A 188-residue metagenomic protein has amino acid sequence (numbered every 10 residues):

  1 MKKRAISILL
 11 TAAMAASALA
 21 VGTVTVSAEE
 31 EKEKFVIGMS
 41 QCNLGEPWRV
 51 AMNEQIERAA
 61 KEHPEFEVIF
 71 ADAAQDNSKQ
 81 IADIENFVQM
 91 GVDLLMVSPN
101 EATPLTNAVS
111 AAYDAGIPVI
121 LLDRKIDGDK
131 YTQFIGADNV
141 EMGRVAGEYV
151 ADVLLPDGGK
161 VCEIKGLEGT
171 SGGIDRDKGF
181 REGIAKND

Functional and structural regions predicted by a protein language model:
K2-L9, V26-D188: A residue-level marker of the well-folded mature domains of exported/periplasmic proteins
L10, M14-L19: Hydrophobic core
